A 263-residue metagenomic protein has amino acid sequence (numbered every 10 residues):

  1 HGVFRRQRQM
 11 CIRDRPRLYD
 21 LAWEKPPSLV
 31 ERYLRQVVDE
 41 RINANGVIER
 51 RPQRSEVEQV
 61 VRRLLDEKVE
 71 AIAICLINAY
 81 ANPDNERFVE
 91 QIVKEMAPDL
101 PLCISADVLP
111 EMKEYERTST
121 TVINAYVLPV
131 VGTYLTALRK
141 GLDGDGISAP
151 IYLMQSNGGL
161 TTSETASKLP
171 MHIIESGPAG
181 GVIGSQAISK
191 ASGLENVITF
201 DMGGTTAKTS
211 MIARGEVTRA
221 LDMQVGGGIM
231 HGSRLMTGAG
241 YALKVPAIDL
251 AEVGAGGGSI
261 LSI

Functional and structural regions predicted by a protein language model:
H1-R8, I12: Single conserved hydrophobic/aromatic residue that forms the stacking wall/gate of nucleotide- or nucleobase-binding
R6, I77-A79, D107-L109, S156-G158 (+2 more regions): Short, ordered loop/turn segments at secondary-structure junctions
R15-W23, L29-E49, V69-E70, E114-V122 (+1 more regions): Gly-rich Lys/Arg/Thr-decorated short loops/hinges at beta-loop-alpha junctions or inter-strand turns that position
E24-S28, S163, L169-S176, G180-I263: Glycine-rich phosphate-binding loop of actin/hexokinase-like ATP-binding domains
R41-N43, T120-Y134, H172-S176, S192-N196: A polyampholytic, Gly/Pro-enriched intrinsically disordered region
E49-R87: A conserved hydrophobic secondary-structure block that centers on an alpha-helix together with its immediately flanking
V69-I77, P101-C103, L142, S148-M154 (+1 more regions): Short glycine-rich phosphate-binding loop at a beta-alpha junction
A71, C75-T121, A125: Terminal amphipathic helices with adjacent charged low-complexity linkers/tails
